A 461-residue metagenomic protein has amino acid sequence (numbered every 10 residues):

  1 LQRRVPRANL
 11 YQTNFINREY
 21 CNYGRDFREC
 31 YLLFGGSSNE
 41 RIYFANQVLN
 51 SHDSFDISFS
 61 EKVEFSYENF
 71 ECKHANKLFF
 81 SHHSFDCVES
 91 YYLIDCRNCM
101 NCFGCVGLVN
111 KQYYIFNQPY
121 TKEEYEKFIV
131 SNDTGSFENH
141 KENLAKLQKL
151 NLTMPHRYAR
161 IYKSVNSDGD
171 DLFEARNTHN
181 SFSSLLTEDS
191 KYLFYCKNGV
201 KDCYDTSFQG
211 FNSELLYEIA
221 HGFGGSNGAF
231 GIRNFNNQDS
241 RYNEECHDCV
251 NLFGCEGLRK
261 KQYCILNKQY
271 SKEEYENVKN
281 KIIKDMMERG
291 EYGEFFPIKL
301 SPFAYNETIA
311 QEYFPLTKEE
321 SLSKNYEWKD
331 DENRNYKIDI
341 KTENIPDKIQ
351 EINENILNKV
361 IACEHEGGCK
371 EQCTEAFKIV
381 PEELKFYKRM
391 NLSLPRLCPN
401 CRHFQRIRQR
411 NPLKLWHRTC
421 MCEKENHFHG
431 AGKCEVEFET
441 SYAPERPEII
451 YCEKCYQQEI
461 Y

Functional and structural regions predicted by a protein language model:
L1-Y461: Long, distal/terminal scaffolding or interaction modules with repetitive or compositionally biased sequence
